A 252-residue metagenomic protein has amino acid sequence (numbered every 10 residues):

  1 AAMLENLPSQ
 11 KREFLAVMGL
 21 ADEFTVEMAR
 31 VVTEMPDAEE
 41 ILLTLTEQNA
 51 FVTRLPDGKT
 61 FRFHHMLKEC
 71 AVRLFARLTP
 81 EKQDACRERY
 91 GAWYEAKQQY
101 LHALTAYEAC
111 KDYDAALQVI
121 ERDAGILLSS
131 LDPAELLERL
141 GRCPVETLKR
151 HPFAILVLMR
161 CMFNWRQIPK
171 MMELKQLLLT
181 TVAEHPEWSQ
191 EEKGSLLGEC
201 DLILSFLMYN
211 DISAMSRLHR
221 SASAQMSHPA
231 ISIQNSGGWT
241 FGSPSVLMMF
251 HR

Functional and structural regions predicted by a protein language model:
A2-A76, A85-E88: C-terminal boundary/linker of central alpha/beta nucleotide-binding cores
L20, E34-A38, A96, D112 (+1 more regions): Short glycine/proline-enriched coil/turn segments at helix->beta-strand junctions
L20-E23, A38, E47, F51 (+5 more regions): Residue-level marker of structural boundaries
P56, T79, C86, A96 (+5 more regions): Short coil/turn linker motifs that delimit alpha-helical repeat modules in TPR/alpha-solenoid proteins
E81-A154, C161, K170-L177: Extended alpha-helical scaffolding segments used for macromolecular assembly and cargo binding
T147-R252: Internal alpha-solenoid helical repeat scaffolds
